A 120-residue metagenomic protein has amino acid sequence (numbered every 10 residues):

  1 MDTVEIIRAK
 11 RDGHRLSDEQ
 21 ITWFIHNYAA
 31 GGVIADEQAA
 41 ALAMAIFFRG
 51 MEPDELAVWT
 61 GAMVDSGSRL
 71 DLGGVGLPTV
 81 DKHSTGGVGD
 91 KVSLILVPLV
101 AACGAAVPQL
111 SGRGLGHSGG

Functional and structural regions predicted by a protein language model:
M1-G89: Acidic, glycine/proline-rich low-complexity segments that act as flexible tails and inter-domain linkers
A43, V92-G120: A glycine-rich phosphate/pyrophosphate-binding beta-strand-loop-alpha-helix module
